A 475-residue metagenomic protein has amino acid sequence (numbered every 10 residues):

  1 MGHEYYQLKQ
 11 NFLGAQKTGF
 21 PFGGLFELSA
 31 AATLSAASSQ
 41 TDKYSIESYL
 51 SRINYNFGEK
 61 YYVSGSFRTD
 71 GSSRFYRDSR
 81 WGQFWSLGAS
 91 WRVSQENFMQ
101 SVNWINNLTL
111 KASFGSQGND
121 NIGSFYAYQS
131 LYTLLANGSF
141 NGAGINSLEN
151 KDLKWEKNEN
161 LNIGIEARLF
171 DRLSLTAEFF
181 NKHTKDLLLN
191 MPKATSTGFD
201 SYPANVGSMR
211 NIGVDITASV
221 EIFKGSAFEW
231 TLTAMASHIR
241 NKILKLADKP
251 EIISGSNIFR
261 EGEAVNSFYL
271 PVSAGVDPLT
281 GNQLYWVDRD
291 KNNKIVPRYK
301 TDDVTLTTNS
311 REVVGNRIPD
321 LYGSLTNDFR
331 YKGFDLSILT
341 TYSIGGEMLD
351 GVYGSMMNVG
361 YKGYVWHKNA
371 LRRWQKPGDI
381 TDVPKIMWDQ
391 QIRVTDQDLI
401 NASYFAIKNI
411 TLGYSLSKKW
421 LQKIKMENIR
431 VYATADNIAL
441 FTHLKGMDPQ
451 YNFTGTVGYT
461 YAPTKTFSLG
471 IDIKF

Functional and structural regions predicted by a protein language model:
M1, Y44-Y76, R80-Q95, N158-E159 (+6 more regions): Surface-exposed extracellular loop regions of Gram-negative outer-membrane beta-barrel proteins
Y5-P21, F75-S79, S101-N103, S116-S130 (+5 more regions): Outer-membrane beta-barrel and related beta-rich outer-membrane complex signature in Gram-negative bacteria
K9-S39, S124-E149, T195-Y202, I253-A264 (+3 more regions): Surface-exposed loop/turn segments flanking beta-strands in extracellular/periplasmic regions
T33-L50, L135-L175, Y202-G225, G262-S267 (+2 more regions): Outer-membrane beta-barrel signature, preferentially recognizing the C-terminal barrel domain of Gram-negative
L34, A127, V206-N211, S256-N282 (+3 more regions): C-terminal beta-signal and terminal closure region of outer-membrane beta-barrel proteins
K60, S94-L108, R172, F223-W230 (+3 more regions): Short loop/turn motifs that connect adjacent beta-strands in outer-membrane beta-barrel proteins
S72, S343-V431, A435: Extracytoplasmic gating/loop element in the C-terminal half of outer-membrane beta-barrel translocons and assembly
A204, F223-R317: Conserved small-residue
